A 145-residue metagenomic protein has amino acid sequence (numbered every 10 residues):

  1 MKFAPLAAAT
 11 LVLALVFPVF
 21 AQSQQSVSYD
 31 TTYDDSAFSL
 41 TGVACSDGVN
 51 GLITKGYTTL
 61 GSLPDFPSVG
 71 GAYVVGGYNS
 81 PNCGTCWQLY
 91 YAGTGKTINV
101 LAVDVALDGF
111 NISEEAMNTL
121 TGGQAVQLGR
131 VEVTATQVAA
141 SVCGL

Functional and structural regions predicted by a protein language model:
K2-P5, F17-T97, D104-L145: Secreted/periplasmic proteins
T10-L15: Bacterial N-terminal signal peptides
